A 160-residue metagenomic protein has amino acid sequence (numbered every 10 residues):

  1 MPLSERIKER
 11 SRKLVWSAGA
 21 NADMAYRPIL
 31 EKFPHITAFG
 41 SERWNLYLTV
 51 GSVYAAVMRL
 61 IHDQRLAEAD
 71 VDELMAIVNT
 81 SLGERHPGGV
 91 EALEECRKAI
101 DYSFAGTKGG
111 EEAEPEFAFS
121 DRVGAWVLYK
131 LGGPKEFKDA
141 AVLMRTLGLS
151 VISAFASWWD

Functional and structural regions predicted by a protein language model:
M1-S41: Short N-terminal edge-element motif at the start of the domain
V15, R43, V53, A125 (+1 more regions): Residues in intrinsically disordered, low-complexity segments of regulatory proteins
D23-L30, H86, V90, K108 (+2 more regions): Residue-level signal for secondary-structure boundary elements
M24-E68: N-terminal interaction modules that seed assembly of large macromolecular complexes
F33-P34, H62-R65, H86-P87, G132 (+1 more regions): Short, flexible coil/linker elements and helix-boundary hinge sites characteristic of intrinsically disordered
V50-R122: Long amphipathic alpha-helical segments
L93-D160: Low-complexity intrinsically disordered segments
